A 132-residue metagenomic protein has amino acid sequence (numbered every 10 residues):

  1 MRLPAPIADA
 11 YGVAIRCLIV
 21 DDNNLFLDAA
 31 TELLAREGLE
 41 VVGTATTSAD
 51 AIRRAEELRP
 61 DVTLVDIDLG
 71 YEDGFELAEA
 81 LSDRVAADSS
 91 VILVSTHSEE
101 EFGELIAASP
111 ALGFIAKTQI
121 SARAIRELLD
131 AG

Functional and structural regions predicted by a protein language model:
M1-R16, I120-G132: Non-catalytic signal-transmission and effector/linker regions of two-component phosphorelay proteins
N24-G43: Two-component/phosphorelay signaling modules centered on CheY-like receiver
T47-D50, D73-E76: Acidic catalytic/metal-coordinating carboxylates
D66: Active-site residues of response regulator receiver
G70: The feature encodes the CheY-like receiver
G74, I106-G113: As written
F75-A87: Short amphipathic alpha-helix used as the core "switch/output" element in two-component signaling
L93-S95: Hydrophobic/aromatic residues positioned on beta-strands within the core alpha/beta folds
